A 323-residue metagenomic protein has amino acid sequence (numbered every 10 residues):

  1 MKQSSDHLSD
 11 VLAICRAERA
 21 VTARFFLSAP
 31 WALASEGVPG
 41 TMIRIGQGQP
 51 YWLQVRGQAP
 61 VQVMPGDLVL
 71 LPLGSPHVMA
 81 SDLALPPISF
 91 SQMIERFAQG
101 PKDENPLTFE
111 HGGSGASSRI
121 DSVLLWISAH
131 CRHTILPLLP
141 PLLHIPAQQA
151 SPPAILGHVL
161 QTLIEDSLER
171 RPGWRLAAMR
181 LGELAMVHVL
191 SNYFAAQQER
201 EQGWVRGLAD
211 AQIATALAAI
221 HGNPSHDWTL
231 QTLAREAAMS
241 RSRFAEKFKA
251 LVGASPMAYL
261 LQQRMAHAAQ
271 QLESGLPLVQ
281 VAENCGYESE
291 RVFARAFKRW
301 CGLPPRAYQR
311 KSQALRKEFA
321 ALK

Functional and structural regions predicted by a protein language model:
M1-L68, G74-G112: Generic protein-terminus/edge-of-domain signal
L8-I14, P76-T162, A195-A196: A hydrophobic/aromatic-rich effector-binding and dimerization subdomain of bacterial HTH-type transcriptional regulators
A17-A20, Y51, L168, F194 (+2 more regions): Generic structural signal for secondary-structure transition and capping sites
E18, M42-I45, I155, V159 (+1 more regions): Amphipathic, well-ordered alpha-helical segments in soluble domains
Q49, D82, D166-E169, N192 (+3 more regions): Generic structural signal for alpha-helix termini and adjacent loop/cap motifs
L143-A154, S167-H226, L230-A237, A250-A258 (+1 more regions): Short, Lys/Arg-enriched, Trp-marked, Pro/Gly-tolerant hinge/linker segments that flank
T215-G222, H226-A234, M239-S240, E246-R295 (+2 more regions): Terminal helix-turn-helix DNA-binding modules in bacterial transcription factors
